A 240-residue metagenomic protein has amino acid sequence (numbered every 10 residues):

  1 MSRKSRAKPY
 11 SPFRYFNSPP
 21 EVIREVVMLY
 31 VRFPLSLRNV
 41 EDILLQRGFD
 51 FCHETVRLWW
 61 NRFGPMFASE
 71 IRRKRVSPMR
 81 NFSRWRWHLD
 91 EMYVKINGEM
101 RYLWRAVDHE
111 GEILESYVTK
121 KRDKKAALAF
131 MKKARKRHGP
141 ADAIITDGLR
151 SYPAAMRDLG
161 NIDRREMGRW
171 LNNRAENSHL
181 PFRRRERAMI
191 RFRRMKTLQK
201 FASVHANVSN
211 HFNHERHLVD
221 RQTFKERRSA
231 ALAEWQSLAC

Functional and structural regions predicted by a protein language model:
M1-C240: Residue-level recognition of single "structural anchor" positions that define or cap local secondary structure
